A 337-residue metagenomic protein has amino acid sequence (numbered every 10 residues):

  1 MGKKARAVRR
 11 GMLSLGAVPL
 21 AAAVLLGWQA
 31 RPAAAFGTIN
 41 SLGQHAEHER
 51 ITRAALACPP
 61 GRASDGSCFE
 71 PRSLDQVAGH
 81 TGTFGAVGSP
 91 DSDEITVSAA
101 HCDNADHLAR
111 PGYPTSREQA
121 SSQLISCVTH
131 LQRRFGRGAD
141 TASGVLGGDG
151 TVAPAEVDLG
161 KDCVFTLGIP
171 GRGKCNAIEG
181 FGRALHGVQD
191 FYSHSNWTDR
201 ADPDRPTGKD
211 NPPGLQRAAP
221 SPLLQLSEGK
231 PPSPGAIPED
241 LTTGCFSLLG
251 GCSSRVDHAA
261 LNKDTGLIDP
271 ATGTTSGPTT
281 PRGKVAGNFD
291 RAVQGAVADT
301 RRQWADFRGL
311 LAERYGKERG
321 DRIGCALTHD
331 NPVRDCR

Functional and structural regions predicted by a protein language model:
M1-R10: N-terminal secretory signal peptides that target proteins for export/translocation
G2-K3, A22-V24, S41-L42: Helix-centric, low-specificity signal for extended rod-like, repetitive segments
V18, A22-P32: C-terminal segment of classical bacterial N-terminal signal peptides
P32-G182, H194-R337: N-terminal, motif-rich segments that launch catalysis or mediate targeting to/interaction with membranes, typified by
A184, V188, Y192: Active-site His/Glu-centered metal-binding helix of metallohydrolases
